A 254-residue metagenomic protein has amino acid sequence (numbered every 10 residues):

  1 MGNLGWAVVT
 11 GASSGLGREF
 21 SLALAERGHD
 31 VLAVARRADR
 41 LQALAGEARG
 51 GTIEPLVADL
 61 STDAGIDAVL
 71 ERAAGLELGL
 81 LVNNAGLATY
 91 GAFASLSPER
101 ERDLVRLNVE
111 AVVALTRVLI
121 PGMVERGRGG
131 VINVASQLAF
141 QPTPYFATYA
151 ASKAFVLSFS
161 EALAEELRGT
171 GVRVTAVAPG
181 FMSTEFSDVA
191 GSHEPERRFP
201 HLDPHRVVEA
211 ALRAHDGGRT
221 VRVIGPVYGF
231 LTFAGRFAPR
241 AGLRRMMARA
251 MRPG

Functional and structural regions predicted by a protein language model:
W6, S13-S14: Conserved glycine-rich cofactor-binding loop
H29-L44: Conserved glycine-rich Rossmann-like NAD(P)H-binding loop of the short-chain dehydrogenase/reductase
N84-T89: Conserved NAD(P)H cofactor-binding loop of Rossmann-fold oxidoreductase domains
A92-A94, R100-V105: Substrate-binding pocket helix/loop in short-chain dehydrogenase/reductase
T116, S152: Active-site helix of classical SDR
S136: Residue(s) in the substrate-gating loop at a strand-loop-helix junction that position the organic substrate next
A164-Y228, A241: SDR active-site lid
